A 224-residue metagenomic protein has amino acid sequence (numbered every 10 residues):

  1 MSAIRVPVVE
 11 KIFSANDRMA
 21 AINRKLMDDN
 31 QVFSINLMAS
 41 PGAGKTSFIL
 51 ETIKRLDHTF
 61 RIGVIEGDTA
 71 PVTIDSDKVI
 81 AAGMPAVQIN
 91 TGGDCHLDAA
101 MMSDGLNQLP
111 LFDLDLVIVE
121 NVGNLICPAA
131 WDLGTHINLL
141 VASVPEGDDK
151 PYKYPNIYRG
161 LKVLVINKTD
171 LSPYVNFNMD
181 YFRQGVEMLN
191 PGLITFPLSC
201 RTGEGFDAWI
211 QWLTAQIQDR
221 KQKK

Functional and structural regions predicted by a protein language model:
A3-K25, N30-M38, A43, T52-H136 (+2 more regions): Nucleotide-state-sensitive switch-loop elements of NTP-binding domains
F48: Hydrophobic positions on the alpha1 helix immediately C-terminal to the Walker A/P-loop
D68, N167, S199: Active-site glycine-centered loops adjacent to acidic/histidine catalytic or metal-binding residues that shape
P128-T135, V144-G192: Conserved C-terminal guanine-recognition region of P-loop GTPase G domains, centered on the G4
L171-K224: Canonical P-loop GTPase G-domain recognition
